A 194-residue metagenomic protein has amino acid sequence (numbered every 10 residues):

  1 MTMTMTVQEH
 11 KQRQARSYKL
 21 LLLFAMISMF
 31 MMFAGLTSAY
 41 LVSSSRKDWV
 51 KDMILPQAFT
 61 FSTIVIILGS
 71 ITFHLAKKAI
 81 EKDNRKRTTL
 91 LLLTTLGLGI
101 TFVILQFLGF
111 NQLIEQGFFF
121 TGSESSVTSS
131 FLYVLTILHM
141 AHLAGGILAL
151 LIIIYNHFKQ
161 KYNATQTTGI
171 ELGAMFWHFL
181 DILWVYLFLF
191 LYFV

Functional and structural regions predicted by a protein language model:
M1-V194: ...captures the hydrophobic TM-helix bundle architecture rather than a specific catalytic motif, and can also fire on
